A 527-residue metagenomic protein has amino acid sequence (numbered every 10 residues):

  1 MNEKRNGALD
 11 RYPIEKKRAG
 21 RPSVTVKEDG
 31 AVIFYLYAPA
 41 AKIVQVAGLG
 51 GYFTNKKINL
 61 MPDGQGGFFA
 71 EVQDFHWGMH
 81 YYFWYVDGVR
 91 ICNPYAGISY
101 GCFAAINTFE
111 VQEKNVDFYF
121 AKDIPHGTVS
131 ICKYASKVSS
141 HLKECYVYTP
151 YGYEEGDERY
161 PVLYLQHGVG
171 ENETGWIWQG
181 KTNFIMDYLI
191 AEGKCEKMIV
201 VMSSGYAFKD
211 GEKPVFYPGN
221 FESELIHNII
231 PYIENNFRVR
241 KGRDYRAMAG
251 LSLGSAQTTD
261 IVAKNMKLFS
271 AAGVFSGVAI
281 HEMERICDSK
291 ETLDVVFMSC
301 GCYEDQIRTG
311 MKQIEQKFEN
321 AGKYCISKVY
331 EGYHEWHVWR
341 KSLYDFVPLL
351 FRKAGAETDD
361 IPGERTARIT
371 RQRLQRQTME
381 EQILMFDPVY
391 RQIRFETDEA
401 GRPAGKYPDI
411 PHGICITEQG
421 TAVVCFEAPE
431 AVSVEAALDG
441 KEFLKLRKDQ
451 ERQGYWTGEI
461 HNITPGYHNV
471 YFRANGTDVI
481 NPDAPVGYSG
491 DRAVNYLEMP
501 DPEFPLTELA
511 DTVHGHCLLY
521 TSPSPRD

Functional and structural regions predicted by a protein language model:
N2-P39, S99-G127, R371-E427, G487-L518: Basic K/R-rich, polyanion-interacting modules in nucleoproteins and related proteins
I14, T25, A31-W77, D87-V111 (+3 more regions): Aromatic-rich carbohydrate-binding modules that target alpha-glucans
E158-G168, R526: Short beta-strand element of the alpha/beta-hydrolase
V169-N236: Cap/lid segment of the alpha/beta-hydrolase catalytic domain
G242-E291: Primarily recognizes the serine-hydrolase "nucleophile elbow" in alpha/beta-hydrolase and SGNH/GDSL folds
M298-C300: Short beta-strand/loop motif that positions the catalytic acidic residue of the alpha/beta-hydrolase fold
E304-E315, E319-R373: C-terminal catalytic histidine-bearing segment of alpha/beta-hydrolase fold enzymes
Y520-D527: Conserved small/polar residues in nucleotide/adenosyl-binding loops
